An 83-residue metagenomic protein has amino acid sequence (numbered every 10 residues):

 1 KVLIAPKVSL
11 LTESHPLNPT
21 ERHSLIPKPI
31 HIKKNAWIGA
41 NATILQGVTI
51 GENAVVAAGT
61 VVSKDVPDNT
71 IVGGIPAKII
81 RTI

Functional and structural regions predicted by a protein language model:
K1-T49, I75-P76, I83: Flexible, glycine/small-residue-enriched loop-and-beta-strand segment within the central core of proteins
K34, E52-N53, D68-N69: Short acidic capping loops at alpha-helix termini that bridge into adjacent secondary structure
A40-V55, T60-K64: Beta-rich strand-turn-strand
T60, P76-K78: A short, acidic, flexible beta-alpha connecting loop/helix-capping segment that sits on the rim of active
V66-D68, G73-P76: Acidic, glycine-centered active-site loop in nucleotide-sugar glycosyltransferases
